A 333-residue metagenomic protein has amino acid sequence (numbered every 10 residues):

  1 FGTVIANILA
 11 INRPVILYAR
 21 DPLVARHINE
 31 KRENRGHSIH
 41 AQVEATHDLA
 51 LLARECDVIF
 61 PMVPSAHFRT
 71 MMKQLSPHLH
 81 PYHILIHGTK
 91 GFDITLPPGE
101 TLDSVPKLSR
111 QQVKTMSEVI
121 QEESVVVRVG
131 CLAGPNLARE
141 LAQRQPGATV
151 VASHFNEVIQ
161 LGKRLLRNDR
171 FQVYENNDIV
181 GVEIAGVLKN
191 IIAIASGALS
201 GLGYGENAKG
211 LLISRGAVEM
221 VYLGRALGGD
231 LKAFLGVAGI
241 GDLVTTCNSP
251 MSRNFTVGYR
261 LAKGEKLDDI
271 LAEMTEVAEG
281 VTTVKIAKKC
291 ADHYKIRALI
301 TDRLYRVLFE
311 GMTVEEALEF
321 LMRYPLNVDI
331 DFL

Functional and structural regions predicted by a protein language model:
F1-L51, Q74, S117: NAD(P)+-binding Rossmann beta1-loop-alpha1 motif at the extreme N-terminus of oxidoreductases
T3, P22, T46, M62-S65 (+17 more regions): Electropositive phosphate-/nucleotide-binding environments in soluble metabolic enzymes
R20, K90, H154: Cofactor-binding loop segments of dinucleotide-utilizing enzymes, especially the Rossmann-like FAD- and NAD(P)+-binding
I39, T46-R54, V58-R144, G162: Rossmann-like NAD(P)(H) cofactor-binding subdomain of soluble oxidoreductases
H67, H78, V119-V129, P146-A233: Internal alpha-helical scaffold of NAD(P)-dependent oxidoreductase catalytic cores
E100, Q143, A195, A208 (+1 more regions): N-terminal loops that bind phosphate or other acidic moieties and the adjacent beta-alpha structural core
S196-S200, R225-L235, G239-L333: NAD(P)-dependent Rossmann-like dehydrogenase/reductase catalytic/cofactor-binding core
